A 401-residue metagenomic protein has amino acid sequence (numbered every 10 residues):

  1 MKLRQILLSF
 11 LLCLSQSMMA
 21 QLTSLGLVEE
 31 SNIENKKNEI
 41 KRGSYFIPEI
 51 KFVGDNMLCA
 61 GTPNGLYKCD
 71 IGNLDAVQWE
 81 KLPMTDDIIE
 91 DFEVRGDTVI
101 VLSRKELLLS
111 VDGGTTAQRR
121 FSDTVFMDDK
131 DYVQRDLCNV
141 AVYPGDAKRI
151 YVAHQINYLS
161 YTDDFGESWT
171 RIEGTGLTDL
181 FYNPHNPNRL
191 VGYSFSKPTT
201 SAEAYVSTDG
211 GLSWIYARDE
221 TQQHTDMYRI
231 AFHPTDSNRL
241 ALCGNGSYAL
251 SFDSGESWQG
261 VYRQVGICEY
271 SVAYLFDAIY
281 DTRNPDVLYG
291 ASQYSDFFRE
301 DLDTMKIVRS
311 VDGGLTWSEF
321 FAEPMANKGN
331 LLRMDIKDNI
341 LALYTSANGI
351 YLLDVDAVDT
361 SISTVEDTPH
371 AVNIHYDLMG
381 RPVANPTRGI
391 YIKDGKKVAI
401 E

Functional and structural regions predicted by a protein language model:
V28-V53, K81-V94, F121-G145, E173-H185 (+3 more regions): Short coil-to-beta transitions that initiate beta-strands within beta-rich domains
D55-N56, G96-T98, A147-K148, P187-N188 (+3 more regions): Short coil/turn segments that connect the beta-strands within blades of beta-propeller domains
G65-Y67, E106-L108, N157-Y158, F195-T200 (+3 more regions): Short glycine/acidic-enriched loop and turn motifs that connect beta-strands
K68-I71, S110-V111, P144, T162-D163 (+5 more regions): Conserved Ser/Thr-centered positions that define the repeating blades of beta-propeller domains
E269-V308: Loop/turn-rich, solvent-exposed surfaces of beta-rich toroidal or solenoidal domains
P324-V358: Blade-level signature of beta-propeller repeat domains, shared across WD40, Kelch, NHL, RCC1 and BNR/Asp-box propellers
D354-M379: Residue-level detector of functionally pivotal "anchor" positions at catalytic/ligand-binding pockets or at interdomain
I390-E401: C-terminal tail/sorting-segment detector
